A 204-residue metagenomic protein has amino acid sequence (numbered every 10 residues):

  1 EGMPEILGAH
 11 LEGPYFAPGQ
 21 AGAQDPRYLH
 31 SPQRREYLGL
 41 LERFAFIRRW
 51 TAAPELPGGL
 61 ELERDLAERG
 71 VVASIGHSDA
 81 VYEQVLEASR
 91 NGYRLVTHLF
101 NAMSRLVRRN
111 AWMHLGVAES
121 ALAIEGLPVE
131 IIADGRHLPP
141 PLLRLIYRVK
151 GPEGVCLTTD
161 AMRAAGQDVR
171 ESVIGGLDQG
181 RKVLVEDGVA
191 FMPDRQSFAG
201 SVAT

Functional and structural regions predicted by a protein language model:
E1-H114, G166: Histidine/acidic-residue-rich, glycine-tolerant segments that coordinate divalent metal ions
L38, E119, R144: Active-site phosphate/pyrophosphate- and oxyanion-stabilizing loops and adjacent acidic/basic residues in soluble
E63-R64, L143-R144, V169-R170: Short amphipathic alpha-helical segments
M113-I131, G135, Y147-T204: His/Asp/Glu-enriched, well-ordered alpha-helical/loop segment that forms or immediately abuts the divalent-metal
L138-L142: Short, conserved clusters of charged catalytic residues that mark active-site and nucleotide-handling motifs
